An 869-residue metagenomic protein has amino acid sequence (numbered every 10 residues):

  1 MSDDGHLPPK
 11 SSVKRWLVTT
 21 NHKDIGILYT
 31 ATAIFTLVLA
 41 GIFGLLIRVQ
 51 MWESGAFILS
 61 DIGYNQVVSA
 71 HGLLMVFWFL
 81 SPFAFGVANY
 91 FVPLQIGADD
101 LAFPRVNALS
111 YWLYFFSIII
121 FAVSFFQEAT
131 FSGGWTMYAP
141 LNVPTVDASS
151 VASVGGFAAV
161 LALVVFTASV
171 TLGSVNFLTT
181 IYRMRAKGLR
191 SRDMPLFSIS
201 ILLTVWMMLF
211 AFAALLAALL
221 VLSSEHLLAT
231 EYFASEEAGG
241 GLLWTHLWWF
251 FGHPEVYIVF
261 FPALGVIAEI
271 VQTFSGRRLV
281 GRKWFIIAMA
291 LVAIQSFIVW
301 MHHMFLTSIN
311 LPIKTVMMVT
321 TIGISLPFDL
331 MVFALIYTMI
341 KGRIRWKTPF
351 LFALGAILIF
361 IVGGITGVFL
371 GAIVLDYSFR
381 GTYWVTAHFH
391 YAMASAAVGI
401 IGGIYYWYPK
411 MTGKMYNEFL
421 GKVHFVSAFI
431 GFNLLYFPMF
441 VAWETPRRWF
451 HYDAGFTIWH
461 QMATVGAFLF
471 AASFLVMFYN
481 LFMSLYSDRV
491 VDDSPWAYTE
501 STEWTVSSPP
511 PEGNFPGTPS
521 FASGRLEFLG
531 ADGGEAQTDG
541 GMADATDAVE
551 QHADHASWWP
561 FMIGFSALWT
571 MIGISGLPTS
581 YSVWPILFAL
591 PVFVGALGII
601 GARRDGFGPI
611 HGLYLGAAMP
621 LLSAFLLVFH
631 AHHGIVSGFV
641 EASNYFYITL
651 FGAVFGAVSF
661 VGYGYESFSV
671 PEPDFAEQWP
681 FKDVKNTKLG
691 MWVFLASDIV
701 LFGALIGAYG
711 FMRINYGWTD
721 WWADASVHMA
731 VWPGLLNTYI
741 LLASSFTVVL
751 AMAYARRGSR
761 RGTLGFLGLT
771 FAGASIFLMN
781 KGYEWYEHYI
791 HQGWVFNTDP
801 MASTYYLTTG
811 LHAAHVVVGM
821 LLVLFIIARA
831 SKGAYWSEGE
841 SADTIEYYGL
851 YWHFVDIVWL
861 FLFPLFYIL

Functional and structural regions predicted by a protein language model:
S2-S726, Y783, E787-Y789, W794-N797 (+2 more regions): Membrane-embedded and interfacial regions of multi-pass energy-transducing membrane proteins
M75, A802-L821: Short alpha-helical packing/oligomerization segments
H246, N686-W692, L735-T738, F746-Y754 (+4 more regions): Polytopic transmembrane helical bundles with strong interfacial aromatic enrichment
T348, G758-L764, N797, M801: Membrane-helix interface segments
M691, L695, G734, Y805-T809 (+1 more regions): Short alpha-helical catalytic segment bearing the HExxH-like zincin motif of zinc-dependent metalloproteases
V731: An acidic/histidine-cluster motif and surrounding catalytic segment that typifies divalent-metal-assisted enzyme active
G758-G765, V823, I827-I857: Interfacial loop-to-transmembrane junctions
L860-L869: Juxtamembrane boundary at the C-terminal end of a transmembrane helix
